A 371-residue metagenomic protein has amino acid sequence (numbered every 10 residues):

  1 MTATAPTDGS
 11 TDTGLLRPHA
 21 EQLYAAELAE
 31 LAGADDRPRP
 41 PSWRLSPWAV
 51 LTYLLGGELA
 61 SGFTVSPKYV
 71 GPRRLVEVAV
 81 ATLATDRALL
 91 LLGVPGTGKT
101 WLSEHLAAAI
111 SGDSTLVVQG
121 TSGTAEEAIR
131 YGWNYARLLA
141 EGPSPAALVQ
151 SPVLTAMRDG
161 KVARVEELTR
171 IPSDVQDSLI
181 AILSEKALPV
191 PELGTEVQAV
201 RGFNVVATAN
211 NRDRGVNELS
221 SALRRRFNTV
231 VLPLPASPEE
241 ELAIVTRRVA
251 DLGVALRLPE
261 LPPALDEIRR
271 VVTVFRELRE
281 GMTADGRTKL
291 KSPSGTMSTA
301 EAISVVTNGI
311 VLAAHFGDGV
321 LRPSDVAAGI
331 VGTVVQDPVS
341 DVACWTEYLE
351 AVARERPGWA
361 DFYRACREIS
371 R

Functional and structural regions predicted by a protein language model:
T2-R257: AAA+ P-loop NTPase catalytic core and its hallmark functional loops
S46, A125, V149, R164 (+3 more regions): A diffuse structural propensity rather than consistent per-protein peaks
A49-V50, P152, E240, I244 (+4 more regions): Exposed alpha-helical structural elements
R73, V249-P323: Conserved AAA+ ATPase small/helical "lid" subdomain
A79, V271, F275, G329-I330: Short alpha-helical scaffolding segments that buttress acidic/His motifs in well-ordered protein cores
D86, D113, A140, K186 (+5 more regions): Amphipathic alpha-helical interaction segments
R226, I244, N308-L312, G329: A general alpha-helix detector
A314-R371: C-terminal engagement/docking regions of AAA+ P-loop ATPases
